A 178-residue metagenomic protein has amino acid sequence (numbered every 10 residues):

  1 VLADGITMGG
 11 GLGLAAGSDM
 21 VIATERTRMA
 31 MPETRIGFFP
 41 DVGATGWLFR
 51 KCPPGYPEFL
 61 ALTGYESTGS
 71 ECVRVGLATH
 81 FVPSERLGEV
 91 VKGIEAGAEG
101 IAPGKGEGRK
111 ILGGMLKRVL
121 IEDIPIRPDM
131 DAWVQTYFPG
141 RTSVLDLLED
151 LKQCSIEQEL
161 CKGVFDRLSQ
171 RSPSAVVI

Functional and structural regions predicted by a protein language model:
V1-Y137: Conserved catalytic cores of soluble enzyme domains, especially glycine-rich substrate-binding beta-alpha loops
M130-A175: An accessory alpha-helical subdomain
